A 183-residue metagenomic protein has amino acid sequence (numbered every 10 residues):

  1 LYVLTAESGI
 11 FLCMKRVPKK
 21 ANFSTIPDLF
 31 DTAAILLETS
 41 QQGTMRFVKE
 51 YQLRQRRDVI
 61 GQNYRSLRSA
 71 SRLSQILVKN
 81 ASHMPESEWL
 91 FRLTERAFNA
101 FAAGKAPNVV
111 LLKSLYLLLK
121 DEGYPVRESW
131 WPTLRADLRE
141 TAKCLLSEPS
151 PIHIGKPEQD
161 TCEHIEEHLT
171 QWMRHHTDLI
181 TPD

Functional and structural regions predicted by a protein language model:
L4-D183: Non-catalytic alpha-helical scaffolds and adjoining flexible linkers that form interface surfaces for assembly
